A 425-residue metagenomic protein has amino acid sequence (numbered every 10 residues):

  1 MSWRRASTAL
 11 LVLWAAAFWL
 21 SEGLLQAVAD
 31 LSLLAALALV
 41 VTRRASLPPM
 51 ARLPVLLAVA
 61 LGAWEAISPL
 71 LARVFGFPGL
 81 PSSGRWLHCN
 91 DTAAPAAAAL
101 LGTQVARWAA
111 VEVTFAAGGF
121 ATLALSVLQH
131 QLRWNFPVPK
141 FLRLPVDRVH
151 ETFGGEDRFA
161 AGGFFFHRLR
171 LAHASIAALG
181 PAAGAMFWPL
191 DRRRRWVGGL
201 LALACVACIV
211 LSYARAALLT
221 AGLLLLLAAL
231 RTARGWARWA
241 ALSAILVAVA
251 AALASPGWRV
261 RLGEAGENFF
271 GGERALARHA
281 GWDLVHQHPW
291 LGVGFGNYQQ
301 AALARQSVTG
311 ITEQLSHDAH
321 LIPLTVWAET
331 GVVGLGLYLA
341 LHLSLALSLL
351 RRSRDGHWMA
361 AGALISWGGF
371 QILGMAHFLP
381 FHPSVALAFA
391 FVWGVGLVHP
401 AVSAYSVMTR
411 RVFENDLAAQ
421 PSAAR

Functional and structural regions predicted by a protein language model:
R4-W19, S32-P95, A121, W358 (+1 more regions): N-terminal hydrophobic segments of proteins, predominantly signal-anchor/transmembrane helices of inner/organellar
A6-W14, L201-L203, H317, L350-H377 (+1 more regions): Loop-to-helix entry and N-terminal half of a specific, functionally important transmembrane alpha helix in multi-pass
T8, L31-L39, L225, A237 (+3 more regions): Transmembrane alpha-helices of multi-pass inner-membrane enzymes
L10-A15, A35, G62, A93-A94 (+6 more regions): Alpha-helical transmembrane segments of multi-pass inner-membrane proteins
A36-P48, A97-W108, A183-D191, L226-G235 (+3 more regions): Structural signal for the C-terminal ends of transmembrane alpha-helices and the immediately following loop
A124, L128-R133, S212, A229-G271 (+2 more regions): A membrane-periplasm/extracellular boundary helix in multi-pass inner-membrane enzymes that assemble envelope glycans
G163, V206, W282, H288 (+2 more regions): A conserved mid-to-late transmembrane alpha helix and its immediate loop/hinge that forms the functional core
W258-R259, E264-H279, Q287, L291-T330: Long extracytoplasmic/lumenal interhelical loops at the membrane interface of multi-pass membrane proteins
